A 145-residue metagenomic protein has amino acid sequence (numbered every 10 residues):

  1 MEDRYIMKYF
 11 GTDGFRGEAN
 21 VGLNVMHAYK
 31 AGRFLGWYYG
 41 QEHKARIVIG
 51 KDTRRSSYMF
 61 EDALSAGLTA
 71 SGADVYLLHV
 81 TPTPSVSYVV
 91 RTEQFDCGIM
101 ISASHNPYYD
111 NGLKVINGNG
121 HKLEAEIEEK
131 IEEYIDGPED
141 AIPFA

Functional and structural regions predicted by a protein language model:
E2-A66, A70-S71: An N-terminal, well-structured beta->alpha segment
D3-Y5, E18, L113-A145: Gly/Ser/Thr-enriched, mixed-charge loops and adjacent short helices that form phosphate/oxyanion-binding elements
T12-G14, D52, V80, I101-S104 (+2 more regions): Fold-independent oxyanion-binding glycine-rich loops and adjacent beta-strand/coil segments at enzyme active sites
D13-F15, V86, I131: Bulky hydrophobic/aromatic "packing anchor" residues in well-ordered structure
M26, P84, A125-E129: Generic alpha-helical secondary structure signal
G36-Y39, L68, G72, V90 (+2 more regions): Structural signal for hydrophobic packing residues in well-ordered secondary-structure cores of soluble enzyme domains
R46-D110: N-terminal small/polar loop signature for handling phosphorylated ligands or for N-terminal nucleophile
